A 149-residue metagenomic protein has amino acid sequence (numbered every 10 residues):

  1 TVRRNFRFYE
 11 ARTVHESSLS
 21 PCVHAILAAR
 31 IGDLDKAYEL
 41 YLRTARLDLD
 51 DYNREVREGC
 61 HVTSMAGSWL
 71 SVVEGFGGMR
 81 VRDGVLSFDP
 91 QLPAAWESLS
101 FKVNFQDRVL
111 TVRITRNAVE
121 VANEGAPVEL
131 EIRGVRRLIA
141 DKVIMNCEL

Functional and structural regions predicted by a protein language model:
T1-F6, E10-A11, S18, I26-L149: Non-catalytic C-terminal accessory modules of carbohydrate-active enzymes
